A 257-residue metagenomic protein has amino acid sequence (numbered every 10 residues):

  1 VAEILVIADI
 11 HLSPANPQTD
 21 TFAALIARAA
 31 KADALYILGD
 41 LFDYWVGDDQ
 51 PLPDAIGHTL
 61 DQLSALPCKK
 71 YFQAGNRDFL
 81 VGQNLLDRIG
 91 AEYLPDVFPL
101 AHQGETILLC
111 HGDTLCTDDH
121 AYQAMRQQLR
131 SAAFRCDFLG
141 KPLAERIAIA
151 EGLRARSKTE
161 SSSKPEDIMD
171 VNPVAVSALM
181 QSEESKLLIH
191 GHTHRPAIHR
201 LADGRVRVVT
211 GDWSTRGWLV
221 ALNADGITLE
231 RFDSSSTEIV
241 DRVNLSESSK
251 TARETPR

Functional and structural regions predicted by a protein language model:
A2, L12-H102: Core catalytic region of metal-dependent phosphoesterases/phosphodiesterases, especially metallo-beta-lactamase-like
I4-I7, L35-Y36, Y71, I107 (+1 more regions): Hydrophobic "anchor" residues on beta-strands that sit immediately upstream of conserved functional sites
V6, I37, A101-H102, R200 (+1 more regions): Generic beta-strand structural signal
A8, L38-D40, G75, C110 (+1 more regions): Active-site flanking residues adjacent to catalytic metal/cofactor-binding acidic residues
H11, F42, R77, T114 (+2 more regions): Short, glycine/serine-rich, charged loops/turns that create anion-binding and catalytic segments at active sites
P14, W213-R257: Long, positively charged, glycine-interspersed low-complexity recognition regions
R88-P95, T106-L108, D113, D119-M125 (+1 more regions): Conserved beta-sheet core of the metallophosphoesterase superfamily
G112-V171: Active-site-proximal loop/helix segment associated with metal-binding centers of metalloenzymes
